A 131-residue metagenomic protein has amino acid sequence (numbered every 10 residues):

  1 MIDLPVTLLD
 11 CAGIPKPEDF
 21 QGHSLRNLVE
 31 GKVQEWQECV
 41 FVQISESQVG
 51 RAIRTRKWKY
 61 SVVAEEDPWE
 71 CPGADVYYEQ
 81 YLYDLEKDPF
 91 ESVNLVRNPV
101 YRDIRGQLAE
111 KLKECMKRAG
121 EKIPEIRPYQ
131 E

Functional and structural regions predicted by a protein language model:
M1-V33, K87, Y101: Non-catalytic, well-ordered alpha-helical segments in soluble enzyme domains
I2-V6, H23, T55, Y77-Q80 (+4 more regions): A structural signal for well-ordered alpha-helical segments within the folded catalytic domains of diverse enzymes
L4, L9, L95-E131: Long, internal low-complexity/basic segments
K16, Q21, Q37, V49 (+2 more regions): Glycine-rich, flexible loop/turn motifs
E35-W36, R54: A short, polar/charged loop/turn motif at coil->beta-strand junctions and beta-hairpin connectors
W36-V42: WW-domain-binding short linear motifs
Q43-R97, P124-E131: C-terminal, low-complexity/hydrophilic appendages and adjacent surface loops of extracellular/periplasmic anionic
